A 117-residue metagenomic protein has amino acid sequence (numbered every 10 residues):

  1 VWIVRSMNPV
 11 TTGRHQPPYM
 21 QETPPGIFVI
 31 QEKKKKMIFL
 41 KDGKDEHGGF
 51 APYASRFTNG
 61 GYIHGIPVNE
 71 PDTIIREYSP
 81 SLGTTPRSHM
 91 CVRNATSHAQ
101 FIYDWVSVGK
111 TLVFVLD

Functional and structural regions predicted by a protein language model:
V1-V29, L112-D117: Intrinsically disordered, low-complexity, Pro/Ser/Thr/Asn/Gly/Ala-rich spacer/linker segments adjacent to signal
Q21-P25, K34-D117: Exported/periplasmic cell-wall-interacting domains
